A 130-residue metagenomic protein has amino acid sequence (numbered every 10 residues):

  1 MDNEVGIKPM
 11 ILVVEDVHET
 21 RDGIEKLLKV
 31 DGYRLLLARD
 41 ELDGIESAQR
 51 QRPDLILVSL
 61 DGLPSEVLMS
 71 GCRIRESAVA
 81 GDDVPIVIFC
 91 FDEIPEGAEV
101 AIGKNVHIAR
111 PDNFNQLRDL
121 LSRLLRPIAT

Functional and structural regions predicted by a protein language model:
M1-H18, E76-V79, P95, V106-T130: Non-catalytic signal-transmission and effector/linker regions of two-component phosphorelay proteins
M1-K8, G23-I24, D54-L57: Accessory recognition modules or surfaces
V17-L36: Two-component/phosphorelay signaling modules centered on CheY-like receiver
D31, A101-K104: Short, structured coil segments at secondary-structure junctions
R39-L55: Acidic, metal-coordinating helix/loop segments flanking the phosphotransfer/catalytic sites of two-component signaling
Q49-Q51, R75-D83: Conserved phosphotransfer cores of two-component systems
V58-R75: Conserved phosphotransfer microenvironments
G81-I94: A short, hydrophobic beta-strand element within the central beta-sheet of small alpha/beta folds
